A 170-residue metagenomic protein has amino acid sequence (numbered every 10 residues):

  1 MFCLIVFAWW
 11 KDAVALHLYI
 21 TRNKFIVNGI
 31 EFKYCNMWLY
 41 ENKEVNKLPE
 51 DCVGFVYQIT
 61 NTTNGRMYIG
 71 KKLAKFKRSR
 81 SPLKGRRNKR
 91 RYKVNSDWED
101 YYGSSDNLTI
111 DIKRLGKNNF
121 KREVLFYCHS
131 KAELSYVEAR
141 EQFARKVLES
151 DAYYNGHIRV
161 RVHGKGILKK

Functional and structural regions predicted by a protein language model:
W9-W10: Tryptophan (W) side chains
G29-K170: Structure-specific nucleic-acid interaction/processing domains
